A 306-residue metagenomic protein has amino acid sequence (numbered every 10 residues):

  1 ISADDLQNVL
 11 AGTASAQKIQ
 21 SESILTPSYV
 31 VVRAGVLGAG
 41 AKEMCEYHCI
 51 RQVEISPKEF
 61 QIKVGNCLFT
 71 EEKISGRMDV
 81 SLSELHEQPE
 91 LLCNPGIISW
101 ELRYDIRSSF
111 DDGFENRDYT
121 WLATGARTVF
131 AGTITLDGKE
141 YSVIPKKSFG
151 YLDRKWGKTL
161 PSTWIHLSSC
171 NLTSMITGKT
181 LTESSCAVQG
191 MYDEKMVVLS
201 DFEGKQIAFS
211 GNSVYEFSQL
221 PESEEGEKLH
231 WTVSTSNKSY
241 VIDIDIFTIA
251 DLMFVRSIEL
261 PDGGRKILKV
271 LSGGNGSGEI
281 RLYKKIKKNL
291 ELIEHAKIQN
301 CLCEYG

Functional and structural regions predicted by a protein language model:
I1-G306: Structured soluble/peripheral alpha/beta segments that form catalytic or ligand/cofactor-binding pockets
